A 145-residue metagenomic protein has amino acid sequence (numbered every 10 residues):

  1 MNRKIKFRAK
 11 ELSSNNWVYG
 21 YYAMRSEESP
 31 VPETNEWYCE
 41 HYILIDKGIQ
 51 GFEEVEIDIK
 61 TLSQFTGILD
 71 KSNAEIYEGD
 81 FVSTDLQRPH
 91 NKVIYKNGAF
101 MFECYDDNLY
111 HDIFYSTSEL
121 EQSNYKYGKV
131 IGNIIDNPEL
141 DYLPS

Functional and structural regions predicted by a protein language model:
M1-S145: Secondary-structure transition motif
